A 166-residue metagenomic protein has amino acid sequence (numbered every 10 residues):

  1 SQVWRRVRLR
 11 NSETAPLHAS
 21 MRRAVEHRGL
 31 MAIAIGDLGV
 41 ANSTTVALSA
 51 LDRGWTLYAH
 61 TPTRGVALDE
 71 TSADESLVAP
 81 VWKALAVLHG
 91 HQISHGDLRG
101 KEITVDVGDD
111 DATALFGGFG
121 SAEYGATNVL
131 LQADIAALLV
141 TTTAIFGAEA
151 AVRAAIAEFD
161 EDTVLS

Functional and structural regions predicted by a protein language model:
S1-Y58, G90: Conserved ATP-binding subdomain of kinase catalytic cores across diverse folds
L17-A19, T71-S72, G125: Short, contiguous strand/loop micro-motifs
V25-N42, V66-K101: Conserved kinase catalytic-core helix
A47, V105-V107: Conserved hydrophobic "DFG−1" position in protein kinase catalytic cores
G54-L57, E102, D111-T113: A generic structural signal for beta-strand entry/edge sites
T61: Conserved Hanks-type protein kinase catalytic core
R64-L68, A122-E123: A short, flexible beta-alpha/helix-coil linker loop
G108-S166: C-lobe/activation-segment region of protein kinase-like
